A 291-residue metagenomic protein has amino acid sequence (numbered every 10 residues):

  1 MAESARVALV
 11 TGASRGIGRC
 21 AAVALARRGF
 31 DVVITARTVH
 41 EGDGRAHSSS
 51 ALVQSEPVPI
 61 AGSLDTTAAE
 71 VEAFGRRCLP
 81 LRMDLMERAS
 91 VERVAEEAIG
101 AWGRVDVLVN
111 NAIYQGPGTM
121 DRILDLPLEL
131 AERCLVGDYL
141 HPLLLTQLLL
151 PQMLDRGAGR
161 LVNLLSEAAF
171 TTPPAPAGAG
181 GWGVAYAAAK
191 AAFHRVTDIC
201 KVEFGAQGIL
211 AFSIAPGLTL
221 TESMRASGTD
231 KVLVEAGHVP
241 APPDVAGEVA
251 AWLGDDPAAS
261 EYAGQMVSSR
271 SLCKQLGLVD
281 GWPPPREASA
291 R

Functional and structural regions predicted by a protein language model:
A2-W102, G116-L126, L130, P285: Short-chain dehydrogenase/reductase
A5-R6, R76-R77, R104-V105, M153-E167 (+3 more regions): Active-site loop of short-chain dehydrogenase/reductase
R28, A101-W102, Q115-D121, L148-R160 (+1 more regions): A short helix-coil junction within the Rossmann-fold of NAD(P)-dependent oxidoreductases
R104, H194, F204-T219, S260-V267: Conserved Rossmann-fold SDR core element
Y114-G116, D125-E129, R160-A206, L218-T219: Catalytic loop of short-chain dehydrogenase/reductase
T146-Q147, D198: A short, exposed helix-loop element centered on a Lys and neighboring polar residues
A191, S213, L233-R291: C-terminal helical subdomain
